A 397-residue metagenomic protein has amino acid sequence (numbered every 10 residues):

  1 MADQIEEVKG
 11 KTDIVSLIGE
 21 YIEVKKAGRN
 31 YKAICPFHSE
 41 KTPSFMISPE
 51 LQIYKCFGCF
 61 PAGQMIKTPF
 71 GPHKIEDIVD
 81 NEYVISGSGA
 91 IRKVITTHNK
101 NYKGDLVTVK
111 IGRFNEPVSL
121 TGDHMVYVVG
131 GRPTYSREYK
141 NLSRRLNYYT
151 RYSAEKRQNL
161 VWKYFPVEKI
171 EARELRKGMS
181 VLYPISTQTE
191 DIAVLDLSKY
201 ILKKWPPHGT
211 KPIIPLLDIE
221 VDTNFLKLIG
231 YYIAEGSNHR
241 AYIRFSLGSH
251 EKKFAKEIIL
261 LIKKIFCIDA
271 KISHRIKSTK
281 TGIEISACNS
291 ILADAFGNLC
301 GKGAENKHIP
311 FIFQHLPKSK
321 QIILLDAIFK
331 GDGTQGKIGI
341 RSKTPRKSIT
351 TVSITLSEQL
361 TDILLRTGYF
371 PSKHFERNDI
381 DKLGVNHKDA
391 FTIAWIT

Functional and structural regions predicted by a protein language model:
M1-C59: N-terminal structured subdomain of primase-like DNA metabolism proteins
F37-S39, G58, T68-F70, I85-S88 (+2 more regions): Short acidic, glycine-rich loop/turn motifs
F60-V79, G89: Protein maturation boundaries and topogenic segments
G71, R92-N101: Single-stranded nucleic-acid-binding OB-fold domains
I78-N81, G178: Conserved phosphate-binding elements of NTP-dependent enzyme cores
D80-K93, Y369-F370: Ser/Thr/Gly-rich low-complexity blocks that favor extended beta-strand/coil architectures
G87, H98-R132, N147, R151-L383 (+1 more regions): Intein-associated homing endonuclease modules of the LAGLIDADG/DOD-type, together with closely related HINT-family
